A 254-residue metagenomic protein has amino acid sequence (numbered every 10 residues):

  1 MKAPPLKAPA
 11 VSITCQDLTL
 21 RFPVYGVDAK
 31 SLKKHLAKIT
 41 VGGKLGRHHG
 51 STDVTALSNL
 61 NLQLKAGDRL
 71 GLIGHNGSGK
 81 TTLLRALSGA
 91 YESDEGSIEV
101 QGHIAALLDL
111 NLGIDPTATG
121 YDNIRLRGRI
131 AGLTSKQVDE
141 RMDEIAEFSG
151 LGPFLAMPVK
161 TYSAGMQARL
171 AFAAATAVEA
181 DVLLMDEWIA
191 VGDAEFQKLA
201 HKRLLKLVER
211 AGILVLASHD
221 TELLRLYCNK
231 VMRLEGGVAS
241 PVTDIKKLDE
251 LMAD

Functional and structural regions predicted by a protein language model:
M1-T55: Pre-NBD coupling/linker segments of ABC/ABC-like ATPases
S12-V24, A66-R69, H75-I130: ABC ATPase nucleotide-binding domain signature region
K33-G43, R125, Q137-F154: Conserved ABC ATPase "signature" region
T176-M185: A short, proline-enriched helix->beta-strand linker immediately N-terminal to the Walker B motif in ABC-type P-loop
Q197-R210: Helical segment within the ABC ATPase nucleotide-binding domain
S218-H219: H-loop/switch region of ABC-family ATPase nucleotide-binding domains
L226-R233: Conserved catalytic segment of ABC-fold P-loop ATPases
G236-G237: Conserved ABC ATPase "signature" C-loop
